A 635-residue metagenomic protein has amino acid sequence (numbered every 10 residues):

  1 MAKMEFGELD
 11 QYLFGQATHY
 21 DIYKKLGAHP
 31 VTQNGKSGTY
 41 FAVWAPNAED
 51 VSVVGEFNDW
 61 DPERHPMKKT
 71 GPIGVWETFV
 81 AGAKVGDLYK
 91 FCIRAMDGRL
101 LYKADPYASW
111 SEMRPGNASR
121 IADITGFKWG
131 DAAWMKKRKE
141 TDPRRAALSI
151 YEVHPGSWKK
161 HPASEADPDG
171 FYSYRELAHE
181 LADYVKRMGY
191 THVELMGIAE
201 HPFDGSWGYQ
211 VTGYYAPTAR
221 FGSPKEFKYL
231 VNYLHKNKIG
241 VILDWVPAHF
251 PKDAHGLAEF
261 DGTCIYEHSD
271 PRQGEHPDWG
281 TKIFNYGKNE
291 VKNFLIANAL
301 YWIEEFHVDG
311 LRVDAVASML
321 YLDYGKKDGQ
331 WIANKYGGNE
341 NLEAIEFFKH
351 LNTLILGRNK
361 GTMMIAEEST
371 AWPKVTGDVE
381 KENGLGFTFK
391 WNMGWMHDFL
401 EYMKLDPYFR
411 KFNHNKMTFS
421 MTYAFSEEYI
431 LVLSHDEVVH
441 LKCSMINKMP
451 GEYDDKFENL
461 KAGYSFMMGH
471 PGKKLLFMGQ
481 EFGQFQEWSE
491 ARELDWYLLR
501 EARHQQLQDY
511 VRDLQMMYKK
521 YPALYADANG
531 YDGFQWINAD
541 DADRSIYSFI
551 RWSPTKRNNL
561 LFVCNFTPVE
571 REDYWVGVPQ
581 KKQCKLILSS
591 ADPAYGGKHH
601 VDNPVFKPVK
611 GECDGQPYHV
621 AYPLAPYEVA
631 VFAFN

Functional and structural regions predicted by a protein language model:
M1-K36, K68-E152, S157-E165, D169-F171 (+2 more regions): The feature marks proteins involved in alpha-glucan
S37-F41: Structural beta-strand segments of beta-rich domains
V43, F91, V153, V185 (+12 more regions): Conserved, mostly hydrophobic/aromatic
W44-V51, P579-K582: Short proline/glycine-enriched turn/loop motifs at strand-loop junctions of beta-rich domains
E56-D61, M96, K581, A591: Change "in extracellular beta-sheet-rich domains … of secreted and cell-surface proteins" to "in beta-sheet-rich domains
V85-Y89, N603-N635: C-terminal beta-strand-rich structural cap/linker in extracellular carbohydrate-active enzymes
P115, H307-D309, K327-E490, K519-V576 (+2 more regions): Conserved alpha/beta catalytic core and glycan-binding cleft of carbohydrate-active enzymes
A132-L148, H154-E340, F606: Substrate-binding/active-site clefts of carbohydrate-active enzymes
